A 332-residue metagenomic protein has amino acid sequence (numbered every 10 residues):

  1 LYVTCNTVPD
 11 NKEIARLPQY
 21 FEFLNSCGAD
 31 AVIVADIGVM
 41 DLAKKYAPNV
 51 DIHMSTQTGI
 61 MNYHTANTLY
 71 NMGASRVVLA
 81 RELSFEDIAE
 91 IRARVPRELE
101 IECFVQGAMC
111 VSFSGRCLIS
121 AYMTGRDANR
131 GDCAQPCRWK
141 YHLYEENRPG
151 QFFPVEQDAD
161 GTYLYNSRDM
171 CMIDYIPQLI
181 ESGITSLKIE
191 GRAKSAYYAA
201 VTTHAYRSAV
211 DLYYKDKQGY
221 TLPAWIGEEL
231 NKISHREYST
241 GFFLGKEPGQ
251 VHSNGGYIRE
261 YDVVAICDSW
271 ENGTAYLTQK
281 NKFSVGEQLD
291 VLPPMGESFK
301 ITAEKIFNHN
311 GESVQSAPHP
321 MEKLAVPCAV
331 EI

Functional and structural regions predicted by a protein language model:
L1-Y63: Active-site beta->alpha loop and helix N-cap motifs at the rims of alpha/beta catalytic domains
Y2-T7, A15-N25, D51, N67-Y70 (+1 more regions): Surface-exposed amphipathic alpha-helical tracts and adjacent flexible/coil segments at the periphery of soluble enzymes
D30-I33, N71-S75: Active-site groove signature of glycoside hydrolases
